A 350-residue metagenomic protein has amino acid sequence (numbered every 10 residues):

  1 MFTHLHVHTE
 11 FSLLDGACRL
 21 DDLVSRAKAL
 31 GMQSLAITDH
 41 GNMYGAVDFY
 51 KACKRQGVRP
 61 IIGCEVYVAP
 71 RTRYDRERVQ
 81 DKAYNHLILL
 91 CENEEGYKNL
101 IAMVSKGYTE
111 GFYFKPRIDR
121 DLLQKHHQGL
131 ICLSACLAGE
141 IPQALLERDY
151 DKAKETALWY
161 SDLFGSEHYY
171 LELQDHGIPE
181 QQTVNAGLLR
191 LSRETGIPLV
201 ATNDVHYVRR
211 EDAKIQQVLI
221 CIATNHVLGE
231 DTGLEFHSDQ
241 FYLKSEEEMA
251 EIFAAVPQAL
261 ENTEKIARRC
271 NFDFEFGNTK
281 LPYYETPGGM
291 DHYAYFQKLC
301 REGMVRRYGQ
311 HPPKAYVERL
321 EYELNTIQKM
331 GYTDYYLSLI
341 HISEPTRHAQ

Functional and structural regions predicted by a protein language model:
M1-S343, R347: Phosphodiester-processing cores and adjacent nucleic acid-binding clamps
